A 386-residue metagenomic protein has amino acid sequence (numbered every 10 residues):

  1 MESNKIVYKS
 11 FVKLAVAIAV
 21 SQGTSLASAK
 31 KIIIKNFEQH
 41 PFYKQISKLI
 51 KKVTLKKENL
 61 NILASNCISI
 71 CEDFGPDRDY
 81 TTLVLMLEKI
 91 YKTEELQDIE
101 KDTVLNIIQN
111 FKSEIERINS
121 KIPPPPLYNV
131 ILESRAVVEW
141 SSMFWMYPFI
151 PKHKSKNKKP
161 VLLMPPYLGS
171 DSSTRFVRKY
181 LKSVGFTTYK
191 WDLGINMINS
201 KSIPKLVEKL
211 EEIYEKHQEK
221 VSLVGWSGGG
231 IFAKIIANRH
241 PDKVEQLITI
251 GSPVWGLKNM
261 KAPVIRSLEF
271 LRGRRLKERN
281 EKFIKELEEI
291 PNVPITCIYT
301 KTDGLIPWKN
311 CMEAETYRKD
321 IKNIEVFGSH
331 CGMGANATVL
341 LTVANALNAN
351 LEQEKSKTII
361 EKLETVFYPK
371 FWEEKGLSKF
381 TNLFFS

Functional and structural regions predicted by a protein language model:
M1-N119: Small-residue-enriched hydrophobic alpha-helices in membranes
E2, I6-K9, A17, S21-A27 (+4 more regions): Flexible, membrane-associating and regulatory peripheral segments of lipid-active enzymes
V12, P160-L163, T296: Conserved beta-strand elements of the Class I
A64-I68, T81, P204-V207, E211 (+1 more regions): Amphipathic, non-transmembrane alpha-helical secondary structure
V161-S172, K182-W191, N196-N292: Serine-dependent carboxylesterase/thioesterase catalytic core of lipase-like alpha/beta-hydrolase/SGNH enzymes
N238-S386: Helical cap/lid subdomain of alpha/beta-hydrolase-fold lipid enzymes that gates access to the catalytic pocket
